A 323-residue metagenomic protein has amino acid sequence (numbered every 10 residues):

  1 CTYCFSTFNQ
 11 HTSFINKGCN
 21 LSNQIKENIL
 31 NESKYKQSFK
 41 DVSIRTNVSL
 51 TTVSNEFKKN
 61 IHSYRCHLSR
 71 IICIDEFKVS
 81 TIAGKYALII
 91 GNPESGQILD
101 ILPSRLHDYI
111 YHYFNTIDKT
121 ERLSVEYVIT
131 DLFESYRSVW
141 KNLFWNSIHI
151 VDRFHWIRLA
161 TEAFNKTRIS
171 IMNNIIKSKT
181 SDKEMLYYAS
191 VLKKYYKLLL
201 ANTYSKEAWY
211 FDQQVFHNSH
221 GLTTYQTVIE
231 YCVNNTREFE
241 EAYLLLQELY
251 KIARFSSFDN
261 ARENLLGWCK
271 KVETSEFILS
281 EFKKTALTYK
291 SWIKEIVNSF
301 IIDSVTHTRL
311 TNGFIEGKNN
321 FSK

Functional and structural regions predicted by a protein language model:
T2: Cys/His/Pro-rich metal-binding microdomains
F5-F77, I82-A83, L88-G91: Extended interfacial segments that mediate partner engagement and assembly in macromolecular machines
S13-N16, S147-I148, I171-I176: Short, polar/flexible loop-turn hinges at active-site or ligand-entry regions and domain interfaces
V42, C73, I129, H149-D152: A structural signal for short, well-ordered beta-strand segments and their strand-loop junctions that often border
S54-Y127, L132-V139: RNase H-like nuclease fold core
F57, A83, P103, T120-W145 (+2 more regions): Acidic/histidine-rich catalytic cores and adjacent linkers of DNA breakage/strand-transfer/modification proteins
L88-I89, T161-N173: Short, surface-exposed amphipathic charged segments that create phosphate/polyanion-binding patches used for binding
